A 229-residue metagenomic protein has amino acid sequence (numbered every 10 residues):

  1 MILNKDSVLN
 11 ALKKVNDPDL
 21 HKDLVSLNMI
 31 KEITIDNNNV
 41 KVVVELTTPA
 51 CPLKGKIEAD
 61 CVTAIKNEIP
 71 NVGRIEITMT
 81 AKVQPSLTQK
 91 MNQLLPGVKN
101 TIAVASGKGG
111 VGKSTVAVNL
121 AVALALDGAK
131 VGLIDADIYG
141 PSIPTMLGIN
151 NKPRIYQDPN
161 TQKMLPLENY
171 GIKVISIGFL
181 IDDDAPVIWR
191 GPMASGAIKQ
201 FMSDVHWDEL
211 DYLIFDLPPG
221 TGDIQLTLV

Functional and structural regions predicted by a protein language model:
M1-K31, I35: N-proximal, solvent-exposed amphipathic alpha-helical segments enriched in charged/polar residues
L12, I30, C51, I65 (+7 more regions): Residue-level signature of catalytic and energy-coupling elements of molecular machines, predominantly ATP/GTP-dependent
E32-K66, N71, T78: A short interface-forming secondary-structure element
K66, A125, V229: Gly/Ala-rich phosphate-binding loop of Rossmann-like dinucleotide-binding domains, activating on the conserved
I77-K99: Short, basic phosphate-binding NTP loop
T101-D137: Walker A/P-loop phosphate-binding motif and the immediately C-terminal alpha-helix
L124, K130-D184, W189, S195: Phosphate-binding loop that captures ATP/GTP phosphates
R154-Q157, I177-R190, F201-T227: Switch II (G3) loop of P-loop NTPases
